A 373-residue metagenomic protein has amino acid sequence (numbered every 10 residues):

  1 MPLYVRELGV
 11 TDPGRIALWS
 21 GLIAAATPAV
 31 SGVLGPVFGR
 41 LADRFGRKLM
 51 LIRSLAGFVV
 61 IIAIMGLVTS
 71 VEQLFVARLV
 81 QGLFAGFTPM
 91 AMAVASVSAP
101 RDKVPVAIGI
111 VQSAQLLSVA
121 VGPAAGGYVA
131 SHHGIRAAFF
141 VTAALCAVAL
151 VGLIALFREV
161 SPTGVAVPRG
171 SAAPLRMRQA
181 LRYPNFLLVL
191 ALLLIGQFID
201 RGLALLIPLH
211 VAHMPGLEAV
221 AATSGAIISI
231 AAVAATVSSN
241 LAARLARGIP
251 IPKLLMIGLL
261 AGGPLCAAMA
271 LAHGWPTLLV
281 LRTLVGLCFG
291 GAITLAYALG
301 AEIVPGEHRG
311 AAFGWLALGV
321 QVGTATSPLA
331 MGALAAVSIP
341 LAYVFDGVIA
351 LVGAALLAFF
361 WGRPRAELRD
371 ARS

Functional and structural regions predicted by a protein language model:
M1-A17, L205-A222: Short amphipathic helix-loop junctions that connect adjacent transmembrane helices in Major Facilitator Superfamily/SLC
M1-L3, E7, Y183-D200, T283: Pair of pore-lining "gating" transmembrane helices in MFS-fold secondary transporters
P28-P36, G86, V119-A120, A232-N240 (+1 more regions): Residue-level signature of mid-helix packing/kink "hotspots" within the transmembrane helices of 12-pass Major
G32-T69, A246-I249: Conserved MFS/SLC helix-loop-helix module at the cytosolic interface between two early adjacent transmembrane helices
L49-I64, A143, K253-A267: Structural signature of the two symmetry-related core transmembrane helices
A77-L116, L299: Cytoplasmic helix-loop-helix junction between adjacent transmembrane helices in 12-TM secondary transporters
A137-A155, A342-F359: Symmetry-related core transmembrane helices of the 12-TM Major Facilitator Superfamily/SLC fold
R158-V189, S373: Juxtamembrane intracellular "pre-TM" segments in multi-pass secondary transporters
